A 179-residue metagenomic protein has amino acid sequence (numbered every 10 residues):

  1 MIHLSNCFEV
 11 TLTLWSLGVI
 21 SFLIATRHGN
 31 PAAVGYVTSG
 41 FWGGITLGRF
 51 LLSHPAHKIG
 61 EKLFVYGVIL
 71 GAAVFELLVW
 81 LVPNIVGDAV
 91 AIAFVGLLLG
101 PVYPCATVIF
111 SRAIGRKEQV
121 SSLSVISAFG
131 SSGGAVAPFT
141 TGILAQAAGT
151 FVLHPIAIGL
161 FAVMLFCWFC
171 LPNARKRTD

Functional and structural regions predicted by a protein language model:
M1-L47: Extracytoplasmic gate region of multi-pass secondary transporters
T38, W42, I69, L123-S131: Small-residue-rich transmembrane alpha-helices and their cytosolic helix-loop interfaces in multi-pass secondary
G48-E61, A145: Helix-to-loop junctions at the C-terminal end of transmembrane segments in multipass secondary transporters
L63-L78: Structural signature of the two symmetry-related core transmembrane helices
L81-A91: Helix-loop junctions at membrane interfaces in 12-TM secondary transporters
P101-G115: Intracellular juxtamembrane helix-capping segments at the cytosolic ends of symmetry-related transmembrane helices
A113-F151, A157: A late C-terminal transmembrane helix in Major Facilitator Superfamily
I156-D179: Multi-pass alpha-helical transporter architecture, strongest for 12-TM Major Facilitator/SLC carriers used
